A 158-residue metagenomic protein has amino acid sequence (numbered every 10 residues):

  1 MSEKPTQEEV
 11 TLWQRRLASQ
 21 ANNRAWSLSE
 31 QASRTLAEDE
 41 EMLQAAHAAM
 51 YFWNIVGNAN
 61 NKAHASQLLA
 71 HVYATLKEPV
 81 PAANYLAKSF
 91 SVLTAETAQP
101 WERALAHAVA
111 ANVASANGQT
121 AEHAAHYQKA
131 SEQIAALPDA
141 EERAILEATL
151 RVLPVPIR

Functional and structural regions predicted by a protein language model:
Q7, W26, A46-N54, A87-A95 (+1 more regions): Amphipathic alpha-helical segments of tetratricopeptide repeats
L12-Q20, E40, N60, W101 (+1 more regions): Residue signature of alpha-solenoid helical repeat architecture, marking inter-repeat boundaries and helix-start
Q14, A21-L28, A45-A46, K62 (+4 more regions): TPR repeat positional signature
S27, F52, V72, A106 (+1 more regions): Residue-level signature for tetratricopeptide repeat
A111-T120, L150-R158: Alpha-helical linker/edge segments of TPR/alpha-solenoid repeat scaffolds and analogous pre-/post-domain helices
